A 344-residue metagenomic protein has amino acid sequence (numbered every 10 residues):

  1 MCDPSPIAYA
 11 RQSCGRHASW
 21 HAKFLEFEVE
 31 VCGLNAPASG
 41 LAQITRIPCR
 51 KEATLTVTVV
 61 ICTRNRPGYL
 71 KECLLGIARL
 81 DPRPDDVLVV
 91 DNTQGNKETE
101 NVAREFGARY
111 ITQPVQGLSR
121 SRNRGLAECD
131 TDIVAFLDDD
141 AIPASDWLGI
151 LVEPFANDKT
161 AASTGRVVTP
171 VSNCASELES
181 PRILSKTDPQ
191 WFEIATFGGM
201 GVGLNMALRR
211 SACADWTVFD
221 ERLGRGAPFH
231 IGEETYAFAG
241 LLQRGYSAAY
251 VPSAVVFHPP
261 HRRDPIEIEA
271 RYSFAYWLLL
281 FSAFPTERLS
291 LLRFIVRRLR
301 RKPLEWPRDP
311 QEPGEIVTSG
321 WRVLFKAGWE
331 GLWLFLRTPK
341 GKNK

Functional and structural regions predicted by a protein language model:
G76-P84: Short, acidic, metal-binding catalytic loop of nucleotide-sugar glycosyltransferases
D85-Q94, I111: Short beta-strand/loop segment that forms part of the nucleotide-sugar
Q113-C129: Glycine-rich, basic loop-to-helix element that forms the pyrophosphate-binding segment of sugar-nucleotide handling
V134: Short aromatic/hydrophobic "clamp" motif used to bind/position activated sugar donors
D146-E177: Conserved donor NDP-sugar-binding/catalytic core segment of glycosyltransferases
P181-G199: Short, flexible, basic/aromatic active-site loop/helix in glycosyltransferases
R225-Y236: Acidic donor-binding loop at a coil-to-helix junction in glycosyltransferase catalytic cores that engages
I268-A275, F281-K344: Non-catalytic, C-terminal membrane-associated alpha-helical segments of glycosyltransferases
